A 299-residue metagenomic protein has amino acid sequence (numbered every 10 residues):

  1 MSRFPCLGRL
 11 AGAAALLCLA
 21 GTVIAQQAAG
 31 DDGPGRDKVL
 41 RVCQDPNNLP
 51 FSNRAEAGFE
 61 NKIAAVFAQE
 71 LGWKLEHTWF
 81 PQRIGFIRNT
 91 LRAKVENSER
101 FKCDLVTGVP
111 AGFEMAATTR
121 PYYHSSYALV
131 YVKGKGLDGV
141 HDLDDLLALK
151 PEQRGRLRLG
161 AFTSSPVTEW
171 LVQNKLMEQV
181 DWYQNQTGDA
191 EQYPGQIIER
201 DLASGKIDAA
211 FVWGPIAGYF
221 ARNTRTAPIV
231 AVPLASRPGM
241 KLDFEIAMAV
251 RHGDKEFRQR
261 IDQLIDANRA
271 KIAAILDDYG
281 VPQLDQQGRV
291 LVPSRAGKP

Functional and structural regions predicted by a protein language model:
M1-G12: Bacterial N-terminal signal peptides that target proteins for export
A11-T22: Bacterial N-terminal signal peptides
A28-V109, F113-E114, G188-Q192, D278-Y279: Extracytoplasmic small-molecule ligand-binding "clamshell" domains of the periplasmic binding protein/Venus flytrap
D45-P46, H124-A128, G136, R222-I265 (+1 more regions): Periplasmic-binding protein-like
N61-E70, K133-G160, S165-P166, P238-Q283: Extended ligand-binding regions for polar small-molecule ligands
A64-K74, T78, L143-Q153, F162-Y193 (+2 more regions): Ligand-binding cleft/hinge of the Venus flytrap
A65, E76-E152, L234-K241: Acidic, polar ligand-binding/catalytic clefts
E96-G108, K206-W213, G218, P228-V230: Paired acidic/hydrophobic, glycine-rich loop segments that form the ligand-binding mouth/hinge of periplasmic-binding
